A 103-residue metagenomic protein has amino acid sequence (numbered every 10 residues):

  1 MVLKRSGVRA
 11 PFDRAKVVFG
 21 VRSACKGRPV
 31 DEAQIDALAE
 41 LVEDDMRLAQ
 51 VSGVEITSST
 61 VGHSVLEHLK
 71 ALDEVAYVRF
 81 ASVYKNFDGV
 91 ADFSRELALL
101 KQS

Functional and structural regions predicted by a protein language model:
M1-R79, N86, E96: Extended interfacial segments that mediate partner engagement and assembly in macromolecular machines
F93-S103: Long, highly charged low-complexity segments enriched in Glu/Asp and Lys/Arg with interspersed Ser/Thr
